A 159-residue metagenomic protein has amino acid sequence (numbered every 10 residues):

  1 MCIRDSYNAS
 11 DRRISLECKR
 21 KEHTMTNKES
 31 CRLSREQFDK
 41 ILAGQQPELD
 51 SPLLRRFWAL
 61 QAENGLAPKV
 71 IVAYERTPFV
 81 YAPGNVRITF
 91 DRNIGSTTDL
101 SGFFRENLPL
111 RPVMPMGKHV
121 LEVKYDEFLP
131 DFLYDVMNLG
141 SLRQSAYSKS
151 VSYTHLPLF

Functional and structural regions predicted by a protein language model:
M1, D11-R13, K118: A generic structural signal for beta-strand entry/edge sites
M1-I3, T154-H155: Conserved small/polar residues in nucleotide/adenosyl-binding loops
S6-G84: Charged surface patches that recognize polyanionic ligands
T24-C31, D99-G102, L133: A short, polar/proline- and glycine-enriched secondary-structure boundary/capping micro-motif
N64, G102-E106, L158: Peripheral peptide segments
R76-E127: Extended serine/threonine-enriched, polar tracts that run as long, contiguous segments within proteins
L108-F159: C-terminal structured interaction module
